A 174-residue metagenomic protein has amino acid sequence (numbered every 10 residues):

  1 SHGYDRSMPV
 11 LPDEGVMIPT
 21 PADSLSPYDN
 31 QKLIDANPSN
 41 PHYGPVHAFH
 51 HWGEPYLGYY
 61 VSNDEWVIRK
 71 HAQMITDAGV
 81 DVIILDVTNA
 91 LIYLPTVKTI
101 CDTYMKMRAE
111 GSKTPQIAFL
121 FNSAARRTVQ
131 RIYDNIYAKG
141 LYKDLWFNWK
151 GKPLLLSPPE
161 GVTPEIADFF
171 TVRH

Functional and structural regions predicted by a protein language model:
S1-H174: Glycan-processing catalytic domains of CAZymes
